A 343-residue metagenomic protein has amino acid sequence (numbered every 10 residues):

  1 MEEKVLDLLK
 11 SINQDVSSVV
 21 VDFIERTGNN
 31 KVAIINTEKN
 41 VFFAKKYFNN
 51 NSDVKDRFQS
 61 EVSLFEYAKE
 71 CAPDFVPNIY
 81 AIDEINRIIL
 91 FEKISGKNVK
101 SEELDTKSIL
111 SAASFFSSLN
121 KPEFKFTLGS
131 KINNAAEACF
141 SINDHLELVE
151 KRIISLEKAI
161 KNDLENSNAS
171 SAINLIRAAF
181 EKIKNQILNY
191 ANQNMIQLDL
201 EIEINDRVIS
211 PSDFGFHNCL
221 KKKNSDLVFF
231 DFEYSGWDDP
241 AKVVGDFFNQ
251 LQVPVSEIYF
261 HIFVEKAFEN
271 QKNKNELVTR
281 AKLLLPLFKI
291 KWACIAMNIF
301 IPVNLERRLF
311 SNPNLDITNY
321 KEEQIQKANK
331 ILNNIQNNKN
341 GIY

Functional and structural regions predicted by a protein language model:
E2-V16, F124-S212, N273, L277 (+1 more regions): An alpha-helical support segment within catalytic cores of ATP-dependent transferases
D15-F23: Conserved N-terminal boundary motif of the eukaryotic protein kinase catalytic domain
D22-F23, K31-I154: ATP-binding pocket architecture of kinase catalytic cores
E25-A44, L188-V244: Active-site acidic catalytic loop and adjacent metal/ATP-binding pocket of ATP-dependent phosphoryl transfer enzymes
S52-D53, Y234-S235, Q250-P254: Short, contiguous acidic/charged loop-to-helix segments that flank catalytic cores in large enzymes
K69-A72, F116-T127, I160, L251 (+4 more regions): A general structural signal marking secondary-structure boundaries and capping sites
P240-K274, P286-E306: Active-site activation/catalytic loop segments of kinase-like enzymes and analogous catalytic loops in related
C294-Y343: ATP/Mg2+ or Mg2+-diphosphate-binding catalytic cores that bind nucleotide phosphates or diphosphates via glycine-rich
